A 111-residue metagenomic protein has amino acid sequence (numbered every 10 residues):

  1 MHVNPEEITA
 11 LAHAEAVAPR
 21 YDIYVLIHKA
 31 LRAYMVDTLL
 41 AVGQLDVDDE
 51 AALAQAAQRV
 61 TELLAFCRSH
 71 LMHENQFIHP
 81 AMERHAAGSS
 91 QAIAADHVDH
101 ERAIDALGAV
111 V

Functional and structural regions predicted by a protein language model:
M1-V111: Small-residue-biased structural context
